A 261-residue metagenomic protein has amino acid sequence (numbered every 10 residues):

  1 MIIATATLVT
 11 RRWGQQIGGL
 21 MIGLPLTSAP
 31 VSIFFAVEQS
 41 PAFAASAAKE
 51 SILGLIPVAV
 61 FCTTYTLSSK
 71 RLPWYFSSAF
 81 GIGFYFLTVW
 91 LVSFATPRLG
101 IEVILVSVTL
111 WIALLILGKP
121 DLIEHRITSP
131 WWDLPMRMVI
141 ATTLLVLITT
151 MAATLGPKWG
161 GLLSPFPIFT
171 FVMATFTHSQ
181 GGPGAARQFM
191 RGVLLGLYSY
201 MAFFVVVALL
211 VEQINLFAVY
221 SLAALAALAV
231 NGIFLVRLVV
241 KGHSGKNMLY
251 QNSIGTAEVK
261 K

Functional and structural regions predicted by a protein language model:
M1, M21-P25, A42-P57, L99-T109 (+1 more regions): Structural signature of hydrophobic alpha-helical transmembrane segments
I3-G14, A59-P73, L115-R126, A174-A185 (+1 more regions): C-terminal ends of transmembrane helices
G14, P120, E124-W159, K260-K261: Selected transmembrane alpha-helices and immediately adjacent juxtamembrane segments of polytopic inner-membrane
Q16-P25, L72-G83, G100-S107, R126-I140 (+1 more regions): Cytoplasmic-side transmembrane-helix entry/capping segments in multi-pass membrane proteins
I22-E38, Y200-M201: A generic, lipid-embedded transmembrane alpha helix
F35-A36, W90-I101, T143-T154, Y200-L216: Hydrophobic alpha-helical transmembrane segments in multi-pass integral membrane proteins
P41-L53, V60-I104: Membrane-interface helix-loop-helix junctions at boundaries between adjacent transmembrane segments
S107-T109, P167-I168, A218-I233: Small-residue-rich transmembrane alpha-helices that serve as helix-helix interface/gating elements in multipass
